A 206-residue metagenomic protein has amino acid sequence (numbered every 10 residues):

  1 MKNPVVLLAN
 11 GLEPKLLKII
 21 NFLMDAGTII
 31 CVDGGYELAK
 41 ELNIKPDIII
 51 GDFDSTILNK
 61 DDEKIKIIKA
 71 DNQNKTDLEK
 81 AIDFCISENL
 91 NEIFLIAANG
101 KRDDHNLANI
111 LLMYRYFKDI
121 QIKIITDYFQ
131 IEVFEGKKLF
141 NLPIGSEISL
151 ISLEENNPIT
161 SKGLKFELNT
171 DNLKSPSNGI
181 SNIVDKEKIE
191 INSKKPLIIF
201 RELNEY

Functional and structural regions predicted by a protein language model:
M1-K2, N21-D25, N43-I44, D61-D62 (+4 more regions): Flexible, charged surface loops at secondary-structure boundaries
M1-K60: N-terminal beta-strand-loop-alpha-helix module at the start of alpha/beta ligand-binding or catalytic domains
L8-G11, A98-N99, E202-L203: Structural motif
N10, T126, S152: Residues on the solvent-exposed faces and adjacent turns of beta-rich solenoids used to engage binding targets
T28, D52-A70, K188-Y206: Mobile, glycine- and charge-enriched loop segments and immediately flanking short secondary-structure elements within
G34-D119: Acidic/Gly/His-enriched mid-domain segments of enzyme catalytic cores or analogous surface patches that mediate
I110, R115-P143: A contiguous pocket-lining binding segment that forms or flanks enzyme active sites
F134-Y206: Long, charged alpha-helical interface segments
